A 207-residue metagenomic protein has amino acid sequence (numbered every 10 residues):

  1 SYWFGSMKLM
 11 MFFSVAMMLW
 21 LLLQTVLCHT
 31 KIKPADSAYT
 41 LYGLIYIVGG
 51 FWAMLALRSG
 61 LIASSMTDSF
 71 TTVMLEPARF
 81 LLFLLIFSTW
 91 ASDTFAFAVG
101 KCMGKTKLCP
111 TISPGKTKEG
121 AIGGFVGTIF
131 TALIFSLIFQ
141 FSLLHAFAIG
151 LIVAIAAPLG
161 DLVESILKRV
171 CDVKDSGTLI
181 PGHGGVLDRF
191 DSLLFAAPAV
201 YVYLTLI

Functional and structural regions predicted by a protein language model:
S1-L151: Membrane-embedded alpha-helical bundles of polytopic integral membrane proteins
F87-K105, C109, K118, I122 (+1 more regions): Acidic (Asp/Glu-rich) catalytic motifs at the cytosolic membrane interface
A132, P198-Y201: A general structural signal for short secondary-structure boundary/capping elements
Y201-I207: Juxtamembrane boundary at the C-terminal end of a transmembrane helix
